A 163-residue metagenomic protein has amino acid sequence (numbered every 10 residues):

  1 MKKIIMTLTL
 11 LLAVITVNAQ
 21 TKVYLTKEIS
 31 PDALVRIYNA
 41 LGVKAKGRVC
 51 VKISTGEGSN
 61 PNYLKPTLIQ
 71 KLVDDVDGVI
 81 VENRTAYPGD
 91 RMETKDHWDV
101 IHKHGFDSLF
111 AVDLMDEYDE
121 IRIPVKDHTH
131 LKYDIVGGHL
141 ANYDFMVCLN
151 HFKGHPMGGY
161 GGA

Functional and structural regions predicted by a protein language model:
I4-L8, N18-A163: N-terminal and secondary-structure boundary signal
L10-L12: Compositionally biased, low-complexity intrinsically disordered regions
V14-T16: N-terminal signal peptide c-region/cleavage motif recognized by signal peptidases
